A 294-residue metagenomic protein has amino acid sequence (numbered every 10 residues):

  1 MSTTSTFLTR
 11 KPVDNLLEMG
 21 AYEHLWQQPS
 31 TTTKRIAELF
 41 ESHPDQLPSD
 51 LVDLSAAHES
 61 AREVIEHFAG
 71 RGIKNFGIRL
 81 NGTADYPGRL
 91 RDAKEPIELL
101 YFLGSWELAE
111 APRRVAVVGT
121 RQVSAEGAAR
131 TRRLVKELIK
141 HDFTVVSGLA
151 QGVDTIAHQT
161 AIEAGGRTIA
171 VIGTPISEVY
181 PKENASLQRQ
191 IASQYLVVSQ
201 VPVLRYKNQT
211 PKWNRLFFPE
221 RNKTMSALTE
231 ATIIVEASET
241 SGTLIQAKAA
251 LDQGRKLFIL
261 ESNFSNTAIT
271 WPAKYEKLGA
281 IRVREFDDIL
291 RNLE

Functional and structural regions predicted by a protein language model:
M1-A84: Short, small/acidic-rich helices and loops at N termini and domain boundaries of DNA replication/processing enzymes
S2-E18, F76, N81-E294: Glycine-biased, small-residue-rich flexible motifs in mid-sequence functional cores and linkers
